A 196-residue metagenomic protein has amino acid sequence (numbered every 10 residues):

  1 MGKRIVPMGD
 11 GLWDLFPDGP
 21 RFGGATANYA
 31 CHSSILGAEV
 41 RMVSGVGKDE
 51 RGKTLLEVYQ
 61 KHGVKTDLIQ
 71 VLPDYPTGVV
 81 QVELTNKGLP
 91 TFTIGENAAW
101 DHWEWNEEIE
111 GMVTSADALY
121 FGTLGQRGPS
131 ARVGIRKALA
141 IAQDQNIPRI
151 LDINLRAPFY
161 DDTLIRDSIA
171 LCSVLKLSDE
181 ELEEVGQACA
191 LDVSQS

Functional and structural regions predicted by a protein language model:
G2-V6, Q60, T66-V71, N86-S196: Ribokinase/PfkB-type carbohydrate-kinase core domain
R4-I5, D14-L89, I94-W103: Substrate-binding N-lobe of the ribokinase-like
G11, V46, G125: Residue-level signal for short, function-critical loop segments
W13-D14, E183: Nucleotide phosphate-binding site architecture
